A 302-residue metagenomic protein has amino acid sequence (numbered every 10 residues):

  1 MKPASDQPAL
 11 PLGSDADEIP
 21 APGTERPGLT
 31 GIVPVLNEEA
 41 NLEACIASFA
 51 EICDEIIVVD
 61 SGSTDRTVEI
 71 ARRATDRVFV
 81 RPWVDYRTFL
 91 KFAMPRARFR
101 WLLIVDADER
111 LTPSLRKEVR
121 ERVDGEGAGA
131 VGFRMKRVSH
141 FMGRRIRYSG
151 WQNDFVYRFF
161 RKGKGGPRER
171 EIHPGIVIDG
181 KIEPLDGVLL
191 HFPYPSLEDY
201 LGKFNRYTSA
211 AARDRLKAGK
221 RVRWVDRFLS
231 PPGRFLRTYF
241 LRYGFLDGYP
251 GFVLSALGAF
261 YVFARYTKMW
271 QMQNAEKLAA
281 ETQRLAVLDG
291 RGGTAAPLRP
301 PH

Functional and structural regions predicted by a protein language model:
M1-S48: N-proximal low-complexity "stem/linker" segments adjacent to membrane-targeting elements
K2-E18, R87-P95, F99-V105, T112-E276 (+2 more regions): Catalytic-site signature of metal-activated, phosphate-bearing donor transferases, centered on the GT-A/GT-A-like
A40-A44, D65-A74, S114-L115: Acidic helix N-cap motif at the loop->helix transition within catalytic regions of sugar-transfer enzymes
A47-I56: Short, acidic, metal-binding catalytic loop of nucleotide-sugar glycosyltransferases
S48, D60-E69, W83, D106: A conserved acidic beta->alpha catalytic loop
I52, R73-T75, I178: Short, structured coil segments at secondary-structure junctions
I57-D60, F79: Conserved beta-strand positions in the Rossmann-like core of class I SAM-dependent methyltransferases
V68-R96: Conserved donor nucleotide-binding strand/loop of the catalytic core
